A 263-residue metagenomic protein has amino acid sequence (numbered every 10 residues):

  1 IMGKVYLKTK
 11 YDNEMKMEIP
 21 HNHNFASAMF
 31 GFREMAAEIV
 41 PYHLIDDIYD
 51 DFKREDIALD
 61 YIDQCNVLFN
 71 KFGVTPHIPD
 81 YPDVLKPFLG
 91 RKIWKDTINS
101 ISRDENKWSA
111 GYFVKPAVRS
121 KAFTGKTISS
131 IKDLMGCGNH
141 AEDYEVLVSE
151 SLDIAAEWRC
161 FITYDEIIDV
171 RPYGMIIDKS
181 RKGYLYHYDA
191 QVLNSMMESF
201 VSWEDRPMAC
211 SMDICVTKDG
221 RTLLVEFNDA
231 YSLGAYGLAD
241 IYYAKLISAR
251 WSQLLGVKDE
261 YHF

Functional and structural regions predicted by a protein language model:
I1-M2, F263: Basic/polar N-terminal segments that are highly enriched at the extreme N-terminus, encompassing both cleavable
G3-E34, Y42-F200: Active-site nucleotide/adenylate-binding loops and adjacent lid/helix of ATP-dependent enzymes
K95, E260-F263: A short, terminal or domain-edge coil/loop segment
Y164-V170, D205-G237: Conserved metal-phosphate-binding beta-hairpin within the catalytic cores of diverse ATP-dependent phosphoryl-transfer
G174-T222, K245-Y261: A long amphipathic alpha-helix within ATP-dependent nucleotide-binding catalytic cores
G237-Y243: Helical (often loop-to-helix) elements that flank the catalytic cores of nucleotide-handling enzymes
